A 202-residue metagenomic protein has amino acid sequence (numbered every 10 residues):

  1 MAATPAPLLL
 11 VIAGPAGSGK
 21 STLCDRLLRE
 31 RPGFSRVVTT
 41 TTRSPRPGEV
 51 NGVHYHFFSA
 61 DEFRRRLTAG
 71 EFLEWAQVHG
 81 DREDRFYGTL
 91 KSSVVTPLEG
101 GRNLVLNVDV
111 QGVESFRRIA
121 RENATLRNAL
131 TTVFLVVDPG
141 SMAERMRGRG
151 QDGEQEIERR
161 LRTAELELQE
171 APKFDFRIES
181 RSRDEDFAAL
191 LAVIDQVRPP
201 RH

Functional and structural regions predicted by a protein language model:
A3, E144-D152, L166-H202: NTP-dependent small-molecule kinase module
L9-V11: Short hydrophobic/aromatic beta-strand immediately N-terminal to the Walker A/P-loop
A13-P15: P-loop (Walker A) phosphate-binding loop of NTP-binding proteins
K20: Conserved lysine of the Walker
L23-C24: Post-Walker A alpha-helix
P32-P45: Short beta-strand-centered segment that lines the nucleotide-binding/catalytic pocket of NTP-utilizing
R43-L104, D109-V110: ATP-dependent small-molecule kinase phosphotransfer cores that center on conserved nucleotide phosphate-binding segments
L104-Q111, A124-G148, E179: Conserved phosphate-donor/acceptor-positioning beta-strand/loop module used by diverse small-molecule
